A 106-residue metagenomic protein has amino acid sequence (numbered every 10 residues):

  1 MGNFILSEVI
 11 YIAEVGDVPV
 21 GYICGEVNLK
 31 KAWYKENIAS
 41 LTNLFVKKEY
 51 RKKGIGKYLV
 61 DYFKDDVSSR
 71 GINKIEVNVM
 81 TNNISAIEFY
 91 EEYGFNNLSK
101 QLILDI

Functional and structural regions predicted by a protein language model:
M1-E36, T42: Acetyl-CoA-dependent GNAT
I12, S40, F45, E76-N78 (+1 more regions): Conserved beta-strand segments that form the floor/walls of ligand-binding pockets within enzyme and binding domains
L29-L41, R51, N73, L98-S99: A conserved beta-turn-beta hairpin within the catalytic core of GNAT-like acetyltransferases that forms part
N43-V46, K52-D65, E88, E92: Conserved acetyl-CoA-binding loop-helix of GNAT-fold acetyltransferases
V60, V67-N78: Conserved GNAT acetyl-CoA-binding A-motif
E76-A86, I103-I106: Conserved beta-strand-loop-alpha-helix junction that forms the acyl-donor binding cleft
E91-K100: Conserved acetyl-CoA-binding loop of GNAT-fold acetyltransferases
